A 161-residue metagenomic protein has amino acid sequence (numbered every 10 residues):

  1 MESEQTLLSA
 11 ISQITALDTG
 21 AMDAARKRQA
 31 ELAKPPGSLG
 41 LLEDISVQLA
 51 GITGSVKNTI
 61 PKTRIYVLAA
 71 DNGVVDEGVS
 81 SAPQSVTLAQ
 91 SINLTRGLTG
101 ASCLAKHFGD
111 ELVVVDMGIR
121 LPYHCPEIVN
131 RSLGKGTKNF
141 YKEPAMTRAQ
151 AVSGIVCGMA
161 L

Functional and structural regions predicted by a protein language model:
M1-L161: N-terminal loops that bind phosphate or other acidic moieties and the adjacent beta-alpha structural core
